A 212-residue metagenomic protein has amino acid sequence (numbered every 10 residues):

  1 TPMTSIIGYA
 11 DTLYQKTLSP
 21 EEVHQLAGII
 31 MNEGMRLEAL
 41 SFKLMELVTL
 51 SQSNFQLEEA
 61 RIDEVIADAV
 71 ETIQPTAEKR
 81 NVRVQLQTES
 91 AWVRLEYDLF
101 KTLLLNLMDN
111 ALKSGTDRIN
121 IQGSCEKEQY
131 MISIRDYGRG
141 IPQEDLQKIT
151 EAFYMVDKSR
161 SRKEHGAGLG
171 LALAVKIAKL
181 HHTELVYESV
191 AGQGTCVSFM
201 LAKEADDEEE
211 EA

Functional and structural regions predicted by a protein language model:
N32-L37: Short alpha-helical segment of the dimerization/phosphotransfer core of two-component systems
S51-L57, T88, W92-L95: Conserved micro-motifs of the catalytic ATP-binding
Q56-E71: A conserved beta-strand-to-alpha-helix junction within the catalytic ATP-binding
D117, H182-T183: Conserved glycine-rich
R118-E128: Short beta-strand/loop element within the Bergerat-fold HATPase_c
D136: Acidic ATP/Mg2+-coordinating residue in the GHKL
I141-M155: Short conserved segment of the HATPase_c
